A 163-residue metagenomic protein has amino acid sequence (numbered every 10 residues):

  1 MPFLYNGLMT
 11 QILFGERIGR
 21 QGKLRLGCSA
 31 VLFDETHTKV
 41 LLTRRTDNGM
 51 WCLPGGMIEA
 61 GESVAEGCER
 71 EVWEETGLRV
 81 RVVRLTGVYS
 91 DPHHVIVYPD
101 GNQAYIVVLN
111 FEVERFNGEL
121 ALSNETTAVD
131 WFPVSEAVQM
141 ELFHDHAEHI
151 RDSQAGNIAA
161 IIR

Functional and structural regions predicted by a protein language model:
P2-S29: Acidic, metal-coordinating catalytic segment for phosphate/diphosphate chemistry, firing primarily on the Nudix
G22-L24, G49, Q103-V107: Residue-level preference for beta-strand/loop junctions
L26-C28, T38, V107-L109, T127: Change "...and in nucleic-acid phosphodiester-cleaving endonucleases..." to "...and in nucleic-acid processing enzymes
C28-A30, L85, L109-V113: A structural signal for short, well-ordered beta-strand segments
T38-L78: Conserved Nudix-box catalytic region and its N-terminal flanking loop in Nudix hydrolases and closely related
G49-W51, A121-R163: Nudix hydrolase/Nudix homology domain
R79-Y89: A short coil-to-beta-strand element that immediately follows conserved catalytic motifs
Y89-E119: Active-site-adjacent beta-strand/loop module that shapes the phosphate/pyrophosphate-binding cleft
